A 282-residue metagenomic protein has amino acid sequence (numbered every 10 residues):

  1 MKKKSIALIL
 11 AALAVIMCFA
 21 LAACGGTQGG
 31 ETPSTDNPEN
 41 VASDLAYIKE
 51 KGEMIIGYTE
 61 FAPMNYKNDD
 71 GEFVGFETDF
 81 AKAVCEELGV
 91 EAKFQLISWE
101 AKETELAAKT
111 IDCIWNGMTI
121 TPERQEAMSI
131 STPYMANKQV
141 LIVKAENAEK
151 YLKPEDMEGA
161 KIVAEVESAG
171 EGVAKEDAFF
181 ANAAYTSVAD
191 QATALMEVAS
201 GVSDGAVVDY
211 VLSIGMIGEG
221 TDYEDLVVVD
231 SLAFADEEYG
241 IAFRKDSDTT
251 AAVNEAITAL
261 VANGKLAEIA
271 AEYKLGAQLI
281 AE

Functional and structural regions predicted by a protein language model:
M1-K51, Q278-E282: Short, low-complexity disordered leader/linker segments with a strong preference for bacterial N-terminal type II
G25-T27, T32, T78-E87, S168 (+1 more regions): Extended ligand-binding regions for polar small-molecule ligands
T32-G117: Extracytoplasmic small-molecule ligand-binding "clamshell" domains of the periplasmic binding protein/Venus flytrap
K67-D69, A81-V90, A169-A189, I217-D222: Ligand-binding cleft/hinge of the Venus flytrap
E86-E87, Q95-L96, E100-I114, A127-S129 (+2 more regions): Short helices/loops that flank or line small-molecule/ion binding pockets
A101, M118-E126, V173-D177, A199-S200 (+1 more regions): A ligand-binding cleft/hinge motif common to bilobed small-molecule-binding domains
A136-V143, Y210, G218-T258, G276-E282: Periplasmic-binding protein-like
K144-K161: Flexible hinge/capping segments at coil-to-helix
